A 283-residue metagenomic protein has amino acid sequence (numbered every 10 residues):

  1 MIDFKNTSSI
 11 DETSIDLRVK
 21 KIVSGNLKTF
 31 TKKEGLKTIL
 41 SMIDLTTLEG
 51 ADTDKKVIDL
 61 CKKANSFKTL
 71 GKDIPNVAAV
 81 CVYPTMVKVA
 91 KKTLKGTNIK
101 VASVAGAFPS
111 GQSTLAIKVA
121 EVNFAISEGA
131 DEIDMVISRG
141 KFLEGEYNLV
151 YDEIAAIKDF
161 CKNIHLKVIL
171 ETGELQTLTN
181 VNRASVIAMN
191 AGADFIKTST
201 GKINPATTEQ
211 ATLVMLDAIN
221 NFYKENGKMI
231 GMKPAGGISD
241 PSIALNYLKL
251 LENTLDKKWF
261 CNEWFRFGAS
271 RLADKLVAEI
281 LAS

Functional and structural regions predicted by a protein language model:
M1-I43: Charged, compositionally biased N-terminal leader segments and the immediate start of the first structured element
T29-M42, A51-P75, T85-M232, S239-S270 (+1 more regions): Alpha/beta enzyme core
T46: N-terminal glycine-rich anion-binding loop in soluble enzyme alpha/beta folds
V80-V82: Short, hydrophobic beta-strand segments that form beta-sheet elements in well-ordered domains
